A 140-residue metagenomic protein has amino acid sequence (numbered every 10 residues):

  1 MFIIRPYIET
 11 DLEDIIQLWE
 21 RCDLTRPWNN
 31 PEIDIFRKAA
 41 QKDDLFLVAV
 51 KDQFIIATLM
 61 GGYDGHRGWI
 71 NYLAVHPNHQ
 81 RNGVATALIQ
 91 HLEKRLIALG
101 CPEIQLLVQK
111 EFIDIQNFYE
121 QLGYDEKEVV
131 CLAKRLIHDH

Functional and structural regions predicted by a protein language model:
F2-I15: A short beta-loop-alpha structural element at the N-terminal edge of CoA-dependent acyl/N-acetyltransferase catalytic
R37-V48, W69: A short helix-loop-beta-strand connector motif used in the catalytic cores of GNAT acetyltransferases and, in some
V48, F54-G62, W69-A74: Conserved beta-strand in the GNAT
G62-N71, Q80, E126-K127: A conserved beta-turn-beta hairpin within the catalytic core of GNAT-like acetyltransferases that forms part
V75, R81-K94, Q121: Conserved acetyl-CoA-binding loop-helix of GNAT-fold acetyltransferases
I89, L96-V108: Conserved GNAT acetyl-CoA-binding A-motif
L106-I115, A133, I137: Conserved beta-strand-loop-alpha-helix junction that forms the acyl-donor binding cleft
E120-V129: Conserved acetyl-CoA-binding loop of GNAT-fold acetyltransferases
